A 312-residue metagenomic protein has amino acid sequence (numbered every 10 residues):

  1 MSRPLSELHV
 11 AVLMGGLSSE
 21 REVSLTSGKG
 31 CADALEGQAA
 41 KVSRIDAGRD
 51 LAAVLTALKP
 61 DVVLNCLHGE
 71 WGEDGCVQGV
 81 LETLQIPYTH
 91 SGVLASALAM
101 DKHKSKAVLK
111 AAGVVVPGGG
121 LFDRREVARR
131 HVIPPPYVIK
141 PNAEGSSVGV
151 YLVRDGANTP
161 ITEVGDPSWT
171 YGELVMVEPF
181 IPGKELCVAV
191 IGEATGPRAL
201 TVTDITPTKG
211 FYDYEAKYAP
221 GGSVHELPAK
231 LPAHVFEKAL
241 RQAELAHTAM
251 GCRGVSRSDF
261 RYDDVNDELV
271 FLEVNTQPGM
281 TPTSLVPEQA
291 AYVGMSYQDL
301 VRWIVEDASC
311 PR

Functional and structural regions predicted by a protein language model:
M1-L94, L98-M100, K104, A111 (+3 more regions): ATP-binding N-terminal substructure of ATP-dependent carboxylate-amine bond-forming enzymes
M1-M14, L55-A57, L98-G183, A194: Active-site nucleotide/adenylate-binding loops and adjacent lid/helix of ATP-dependent enzymes
V42, P87-Y88, V116, Y137 (+1 more regions): Hydrophobic beta-strand scaffold residues
Q78-E82, Y212-A219, T276: Short, flexible, mixed-charge acidic loops at enzyme active sites
N158-R241, L269-V270: Phosphate-binding site of ATP-dependent enzymes
P179, H247-M280, A290: Conserved metal-phosphate-binding beta-hairpin within the catalytic cores of diverse ATP-dependent phosphoryl-transfer
E268-R312: C-terminal active-site "lid" helix and adjoining low-complexity regulatory extension at the edge of ATP-using catalytic
